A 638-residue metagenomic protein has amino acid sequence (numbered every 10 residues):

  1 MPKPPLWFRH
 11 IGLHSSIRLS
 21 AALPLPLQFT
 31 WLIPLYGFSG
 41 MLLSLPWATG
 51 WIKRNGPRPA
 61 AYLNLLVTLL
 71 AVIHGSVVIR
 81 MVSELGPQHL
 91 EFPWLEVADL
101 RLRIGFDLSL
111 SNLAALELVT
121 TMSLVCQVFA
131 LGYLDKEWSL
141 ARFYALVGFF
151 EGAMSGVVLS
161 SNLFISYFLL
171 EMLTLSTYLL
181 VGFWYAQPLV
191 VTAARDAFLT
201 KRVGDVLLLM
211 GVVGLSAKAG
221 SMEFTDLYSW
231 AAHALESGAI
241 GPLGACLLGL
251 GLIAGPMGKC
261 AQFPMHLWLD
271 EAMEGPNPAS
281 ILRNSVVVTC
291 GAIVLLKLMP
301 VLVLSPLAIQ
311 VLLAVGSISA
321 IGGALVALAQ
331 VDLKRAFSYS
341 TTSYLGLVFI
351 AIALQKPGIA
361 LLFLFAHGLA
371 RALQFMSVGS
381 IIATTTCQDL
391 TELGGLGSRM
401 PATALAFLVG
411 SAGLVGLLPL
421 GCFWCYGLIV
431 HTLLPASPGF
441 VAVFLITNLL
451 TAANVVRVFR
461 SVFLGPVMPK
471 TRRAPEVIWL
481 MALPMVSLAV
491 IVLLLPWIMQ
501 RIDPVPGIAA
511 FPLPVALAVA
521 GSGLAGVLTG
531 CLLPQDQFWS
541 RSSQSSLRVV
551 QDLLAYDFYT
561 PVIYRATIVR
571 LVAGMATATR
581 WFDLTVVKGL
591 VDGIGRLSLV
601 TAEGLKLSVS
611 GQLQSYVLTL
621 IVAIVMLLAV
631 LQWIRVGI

Functional and structural regions predicted by a protein language model:
K3-W31, L35, L43-A145, G220-P242 (+4 more regions): Transmembrane helix-loop-helix hairpins at membrane boundaries of multipass inner-membrane proteins
M41-L45, A324-V326, N454, V458 (+2 more regions): Alpha-helical transmembrane segments
G56-L69, R195-D205, S398-A406, P475-S487 (+1 more regions): Alpha-helical transmembrane segments and their helix-start/interface "positive-inside/aromatic belt" motifs in integral
L65-R80, G204-G214, G410-L414, V486-W497 (+3 more regions): Hydrophobic alpha-helical membrane-insertion segments
V72-S76, R371, L449-V455, S522-S542: Hydrophobic alpha-helical membrane-embedded segments
S111-A114, V125-S166, L175-V477, I491-I498: Hydrophobic transmembrane alpha-helices and their helix-loop junctions in integral membrane proteins
T471-V527: Hard-cation-handling environments
V505-A510, W539-I638: Aromatic-capped, Gly/Pro-kinked transmembrane alpha-helices
